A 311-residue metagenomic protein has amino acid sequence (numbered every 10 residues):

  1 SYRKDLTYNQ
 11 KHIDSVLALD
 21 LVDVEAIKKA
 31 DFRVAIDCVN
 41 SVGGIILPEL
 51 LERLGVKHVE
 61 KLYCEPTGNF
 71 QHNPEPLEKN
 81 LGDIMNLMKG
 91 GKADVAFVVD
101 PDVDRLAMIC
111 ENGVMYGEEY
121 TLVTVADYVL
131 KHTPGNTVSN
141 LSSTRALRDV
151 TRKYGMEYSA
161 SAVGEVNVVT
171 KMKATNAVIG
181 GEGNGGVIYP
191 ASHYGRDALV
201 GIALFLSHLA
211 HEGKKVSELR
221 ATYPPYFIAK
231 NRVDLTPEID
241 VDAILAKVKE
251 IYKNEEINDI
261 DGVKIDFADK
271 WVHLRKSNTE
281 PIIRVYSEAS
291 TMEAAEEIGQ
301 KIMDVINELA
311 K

Functional and structural regions predicted by a protein language model:
S1-K89: Gly/Ser/Thr-enriched, mixed-charge loops and adjacent short helices that form phosphate/oxyanion-binding elements
D37, V98-D100, R275: Short beta-strand segments
N40-G44, V103-D104, S143-R145, T291: Gly/Ser/Thr-rich loops at beta-strand to alpha-helix junctions that form or flank small-molecule/cofactor-binding
I45-E49, Q71-E75, L106-N112, R148-K153 (+2 more regions): Short acidic, glycine/serine/threonine-rich loops at helix termini
G55-L62, M115-Y120, G155-V163: Short hydrophobic/aromatic-enriched beta-strand-loop microsegments
Y63-T67, Y120-V123, A162-N167, G185: Short, acidic/turn-prone active-site loops that include or flank metal/cofactor- and phosphate-binding residues
L81-G155: Replace "Mg2+/Mn2+-dependent" with "divalent metal-dependent
A93-V95, T133-K311: Phosphate-binding and adjacent anionic-ligand microenvironments
